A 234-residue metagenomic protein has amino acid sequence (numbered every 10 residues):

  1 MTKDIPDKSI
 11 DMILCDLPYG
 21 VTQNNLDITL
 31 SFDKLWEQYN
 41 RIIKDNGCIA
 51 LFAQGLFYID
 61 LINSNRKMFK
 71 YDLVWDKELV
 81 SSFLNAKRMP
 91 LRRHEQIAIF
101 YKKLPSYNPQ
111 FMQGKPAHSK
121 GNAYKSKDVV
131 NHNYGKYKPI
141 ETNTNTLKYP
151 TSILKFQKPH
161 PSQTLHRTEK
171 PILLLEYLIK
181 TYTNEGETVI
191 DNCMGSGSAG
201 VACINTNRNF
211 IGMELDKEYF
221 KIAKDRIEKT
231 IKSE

Functional and structural regions predicted by a protein language model:
M1-K3, I227-E234: S-adenosyl-L-methionine
M1-M213, E218-I222: Core catalytic lobe of class I
